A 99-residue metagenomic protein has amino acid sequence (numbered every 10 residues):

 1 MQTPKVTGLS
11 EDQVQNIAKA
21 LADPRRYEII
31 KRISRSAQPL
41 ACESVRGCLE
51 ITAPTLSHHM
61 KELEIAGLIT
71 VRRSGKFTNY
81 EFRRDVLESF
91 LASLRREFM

Functional and structural regions predicted by a protein language model:
M1-V14, K31-S36, R84-M99: Amphipathic alpha-helical dimerization/coiled-coil segments that flank or bridge DNA-binding/regulatory modules
D12, N16-A20, P24-T52, S74 (+1 more regions): N-terminal helix-turn-helix DNA-binding core of bacterial DNA-binding proteins
M60-K61: Short, hydrophobic-biased segments on the C-terminal half of alpha helices that form "recognition helices"
G67: Glycine-centered, phosphate/nucleic-acid-interacting loop/turn motifs that mediate DNA/RNA or nucleotide
V71: Short beta-strand "wing" residues that participate in macromolecule-binding interfaces
